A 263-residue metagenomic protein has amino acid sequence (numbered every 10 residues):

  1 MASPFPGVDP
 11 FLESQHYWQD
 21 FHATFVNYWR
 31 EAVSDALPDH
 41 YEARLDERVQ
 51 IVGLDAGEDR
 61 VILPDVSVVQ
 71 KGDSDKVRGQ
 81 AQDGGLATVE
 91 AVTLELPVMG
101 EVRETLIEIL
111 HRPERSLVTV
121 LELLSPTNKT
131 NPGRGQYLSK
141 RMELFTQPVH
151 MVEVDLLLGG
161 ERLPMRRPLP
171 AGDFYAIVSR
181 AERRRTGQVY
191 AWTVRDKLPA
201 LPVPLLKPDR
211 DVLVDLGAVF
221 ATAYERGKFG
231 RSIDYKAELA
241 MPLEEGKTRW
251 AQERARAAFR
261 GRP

Functional and structural regions predicted by a protein language model:
M1-P263: Gly/Pro/Ser/Thr-rich low-complexity, intrinsically disordered segments predominantly at protein N-termini
